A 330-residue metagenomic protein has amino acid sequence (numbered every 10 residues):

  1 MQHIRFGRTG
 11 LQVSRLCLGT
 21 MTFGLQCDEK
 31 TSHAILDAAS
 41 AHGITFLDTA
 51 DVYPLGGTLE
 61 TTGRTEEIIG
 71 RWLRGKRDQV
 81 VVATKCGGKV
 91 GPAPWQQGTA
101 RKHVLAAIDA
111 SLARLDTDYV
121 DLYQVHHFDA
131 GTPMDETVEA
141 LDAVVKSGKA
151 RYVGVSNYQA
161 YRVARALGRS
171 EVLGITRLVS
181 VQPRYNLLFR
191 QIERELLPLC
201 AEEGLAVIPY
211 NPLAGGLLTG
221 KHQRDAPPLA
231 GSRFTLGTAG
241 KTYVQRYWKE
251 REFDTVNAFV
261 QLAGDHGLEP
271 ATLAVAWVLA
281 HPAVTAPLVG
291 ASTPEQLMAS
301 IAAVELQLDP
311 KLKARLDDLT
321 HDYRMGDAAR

Functional and structural regions predicted by a protein language model:
M1-V80: N-terminal binding-site loop/beta-alpha segment at the start of enzyme catalytic domains that lines or forms
G7-F23, A83-Q96, Y119, Q124: N-terminal small/glycine-rich loop or linker at the start of catalytic domains across soluble metabolic enzymes
R8, A41, G70-V81, A113-D116 (+2 more regions): Acidic (Asp/Glu)-rich catalytic clusters
T20-K30, V90-L105, G131: Active-site mouth loops of central-metabolism enzymes
M21-F23, V52, K85-K89, V125-F128 (+3 more regions): Active-site beta-loop-alpha junctions enriched in small/polar residues
D28-A39, T99-L115, V163-L167: Short, acidic/polar
L112-G131: Active-site groove signature of glycoside hydrolases
T132-L319, Y323: Beta/alpha (TIM)-barrel catalytic core signal, keyed to glycine-rich beta->alpha loops juxtaposed to Asp/Glu that bind
